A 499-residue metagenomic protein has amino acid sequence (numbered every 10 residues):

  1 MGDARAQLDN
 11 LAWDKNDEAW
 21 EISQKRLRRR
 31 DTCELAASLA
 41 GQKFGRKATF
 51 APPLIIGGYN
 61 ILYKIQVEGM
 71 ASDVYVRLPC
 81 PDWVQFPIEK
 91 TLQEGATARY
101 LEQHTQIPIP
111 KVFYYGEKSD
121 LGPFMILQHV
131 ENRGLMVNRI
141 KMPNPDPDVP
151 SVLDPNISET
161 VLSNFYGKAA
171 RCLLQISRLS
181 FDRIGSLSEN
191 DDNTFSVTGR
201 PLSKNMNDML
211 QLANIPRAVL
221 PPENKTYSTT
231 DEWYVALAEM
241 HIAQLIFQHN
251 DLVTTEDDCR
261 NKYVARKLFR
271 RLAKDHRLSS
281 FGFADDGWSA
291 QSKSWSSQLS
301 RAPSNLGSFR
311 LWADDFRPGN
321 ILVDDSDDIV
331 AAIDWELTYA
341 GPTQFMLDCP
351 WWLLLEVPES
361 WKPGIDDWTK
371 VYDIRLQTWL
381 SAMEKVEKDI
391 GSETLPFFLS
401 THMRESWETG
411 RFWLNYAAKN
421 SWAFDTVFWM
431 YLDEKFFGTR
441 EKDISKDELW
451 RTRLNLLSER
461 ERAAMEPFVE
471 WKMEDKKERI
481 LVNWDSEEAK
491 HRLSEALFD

Functional and structural regions predicted by a protein language model:
M1-P52: Juxta-kinase regulatory segment immediately upstream of eukaryotic protein kinase catalytic domains
A12-W13, S158, S180, P358 (+4 more regions): Residues that cap or delimit alpha-helices
D14-E21, V76-P81, V149-N156, K293-R301: Short glycine/proline-rich turn/loop motifs
C33, A37, T91-G95, Y166-A169 (+8 more regions): A structural signal for well-ordered alpha-helical scaffolds and beta->alpha junctions
F50-W288, S308-L311, D327: ATP-binding pocket architecture of kinase catalytic cores
N60-K64, V76, H276-Q344, A489: Active-site acidic catalytic loop and adjacent metal/ATP-binding pocket of ATP-dependent phosphoryl transfer enzymes
P201-L299, A382, V386-F398, M403-D499: Long, low-complexity, polar/charged, intrinsically disordered or flexibly structured peripheral segments
L322-T394, L399-R411, A417-A418, W422-A423 (+2 more regions): Active-site Asp-x-Gly
